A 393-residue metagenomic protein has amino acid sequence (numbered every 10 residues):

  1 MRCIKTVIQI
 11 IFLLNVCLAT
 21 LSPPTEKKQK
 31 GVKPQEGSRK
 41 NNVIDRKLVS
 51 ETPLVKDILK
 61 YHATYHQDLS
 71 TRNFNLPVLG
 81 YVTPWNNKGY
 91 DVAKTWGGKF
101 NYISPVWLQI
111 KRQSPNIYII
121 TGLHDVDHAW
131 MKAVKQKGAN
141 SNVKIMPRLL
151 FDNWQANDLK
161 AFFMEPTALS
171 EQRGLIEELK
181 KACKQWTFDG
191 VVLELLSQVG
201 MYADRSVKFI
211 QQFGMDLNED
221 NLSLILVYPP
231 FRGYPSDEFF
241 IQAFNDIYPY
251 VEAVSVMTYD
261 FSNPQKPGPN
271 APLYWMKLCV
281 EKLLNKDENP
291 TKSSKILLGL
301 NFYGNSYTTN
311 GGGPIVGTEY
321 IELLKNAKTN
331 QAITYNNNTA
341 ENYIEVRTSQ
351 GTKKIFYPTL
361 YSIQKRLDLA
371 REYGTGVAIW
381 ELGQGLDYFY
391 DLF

Functional and structural regions predicted by a protein language model:
C3-T20: Cleavable N-terminal signal peptides of Sec/SRP-targeted secreted and luminal proteins
T20-E178: Glycan-recognition patch characteristic of GH18 chitinases/ENGases and related GlcNAc/peptidoglycan-binding proteins
I44-T64, W154, L300-D368: Glycan-binding loop/region signatures in secreted carbohydrate-active enzymes
V82, W107, P147-F151, L195-S197 (+4 more regions): A cross-domain feature marking catalytic cores of carbohydrate-active enzymes and several ubiquitous metabolic/repair
I103, L193, V254, L298 (+2 more regions): Conserved, mostly hydrophobic/aromatic
W107, I176-R205, S255-Q265: Active-site groove signature of glycoside hydrolases
Q113-D125, G200-N330: Substrate-binding surface in catalytic domains of secreted glycosidases
S362-F393: Acidic/aromatic/glycine-rich contiguous surface patches that form carbohydrate-binding/processing clefts and analogous
